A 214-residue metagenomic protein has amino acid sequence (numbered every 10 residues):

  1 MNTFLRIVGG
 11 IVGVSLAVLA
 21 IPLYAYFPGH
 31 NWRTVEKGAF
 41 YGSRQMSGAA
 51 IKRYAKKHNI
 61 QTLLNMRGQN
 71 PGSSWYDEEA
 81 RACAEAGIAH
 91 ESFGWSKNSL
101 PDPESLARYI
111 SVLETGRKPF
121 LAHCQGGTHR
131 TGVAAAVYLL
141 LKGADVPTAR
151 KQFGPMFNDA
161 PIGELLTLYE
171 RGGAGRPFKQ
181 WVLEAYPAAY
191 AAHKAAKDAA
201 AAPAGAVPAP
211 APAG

Functional and structural regions predicted by a protein language model:
M1-F120, V133-G214: Cys-dependent protein tyrosine phosphatase-like superfamily
C124: Short cysteine clusters
G127: Substrate/cofactor-recognition hotspot
